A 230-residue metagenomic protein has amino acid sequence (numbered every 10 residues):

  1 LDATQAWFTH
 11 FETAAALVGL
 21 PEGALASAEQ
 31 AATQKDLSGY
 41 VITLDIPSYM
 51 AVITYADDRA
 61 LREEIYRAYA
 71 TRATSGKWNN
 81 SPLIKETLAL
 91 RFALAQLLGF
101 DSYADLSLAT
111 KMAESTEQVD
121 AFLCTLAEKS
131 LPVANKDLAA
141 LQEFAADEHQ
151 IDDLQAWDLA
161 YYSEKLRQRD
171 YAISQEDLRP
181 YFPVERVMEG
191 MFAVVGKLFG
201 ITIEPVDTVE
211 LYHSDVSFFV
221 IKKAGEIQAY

Functional and structural regions predicted by a protein language model:
L1-L44, K85, L90, Q96-Y230: Active-site-proximal, well-structured secondary-structure segments within enzyme catalytic domains
L20, L37-Y40, I46, I53 (+3 more regions): Substrate/cofactor-recognition hotspot
S48-M50, Y69-A73, F199: Structural motif corresponding to the C-terminal cap of alpha-helices
M50-T54, D58-R62, D158-S163: Short, composition-biased local secondary-structure segments
Y55-R72, T110: Short, charge-rich amphipathic alpha-helices with coiled-coil/heptad character
T71, N79-L83, T125: Catalytic-core region of right-hand nucleic acid polymerases
S75-N80, R179-P183: Extended, non-catalytic structural segments that build the interaction scaffolds of large macromolecular assemblies
